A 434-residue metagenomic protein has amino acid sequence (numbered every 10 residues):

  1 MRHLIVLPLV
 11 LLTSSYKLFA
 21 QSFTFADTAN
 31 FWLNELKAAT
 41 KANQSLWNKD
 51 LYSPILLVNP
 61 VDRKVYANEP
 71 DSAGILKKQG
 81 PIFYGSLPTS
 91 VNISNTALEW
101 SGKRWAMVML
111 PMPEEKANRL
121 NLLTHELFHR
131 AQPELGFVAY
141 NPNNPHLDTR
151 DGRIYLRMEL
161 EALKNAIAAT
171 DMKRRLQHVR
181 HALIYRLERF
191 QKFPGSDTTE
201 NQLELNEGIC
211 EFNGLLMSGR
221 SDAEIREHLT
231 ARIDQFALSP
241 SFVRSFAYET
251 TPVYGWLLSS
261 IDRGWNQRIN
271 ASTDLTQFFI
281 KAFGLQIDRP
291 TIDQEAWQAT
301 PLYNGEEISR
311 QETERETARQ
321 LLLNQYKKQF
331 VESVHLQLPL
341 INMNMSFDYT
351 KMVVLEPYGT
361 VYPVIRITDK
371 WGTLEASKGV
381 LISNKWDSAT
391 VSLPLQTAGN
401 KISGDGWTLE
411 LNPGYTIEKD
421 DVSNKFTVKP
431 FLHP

Functional and structural regions predicted by a protein language model:
M1-T24: Bacterial Sec-dependent N-terminal signal peptides
Q21-Q79, C210: N-terminal mature-domain "stem" immediately C-terminal to a signal peptide or N-terminal signal-anchor/transmembrane
F83-G102: Catalytic zinc-binding patch centered on the HExxH motif and its immediate surroundings that defines zinc-dependent
V108-L123: Short pre-active-site segment immediately N-terminal to the catalytic Zn-binding motif
N121-E134: Active-site recognition of the HExxH zinc-binding catalytic motif
E134-F190, S196, E200-R226: Post-HExxH zinc-binding segment in Zn-dependent metallohydrolases
P194-E224, I233-P290: Active-site-proximal alpha-helical
N270-P434: Non-catalytic terminal regions of proteins
